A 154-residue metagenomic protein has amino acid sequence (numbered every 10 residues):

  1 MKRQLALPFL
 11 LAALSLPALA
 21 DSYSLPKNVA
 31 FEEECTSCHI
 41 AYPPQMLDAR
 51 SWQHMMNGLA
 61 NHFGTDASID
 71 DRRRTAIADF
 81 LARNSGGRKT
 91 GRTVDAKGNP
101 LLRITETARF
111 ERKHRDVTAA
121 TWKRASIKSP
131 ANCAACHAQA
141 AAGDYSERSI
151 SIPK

Functional and structural regions predicted by a protein language model:
K2-P8: Sec-dependent signal peptide recognition, specifically the positively charged N-region followed immediately by
S15-P17: N-terminal signal peptide c-region/cleavage motif recognized by signal peptidases
A20-D79, S85-K154: Sequence context surrounding c-type heme c attachment/ligation sites in exported
